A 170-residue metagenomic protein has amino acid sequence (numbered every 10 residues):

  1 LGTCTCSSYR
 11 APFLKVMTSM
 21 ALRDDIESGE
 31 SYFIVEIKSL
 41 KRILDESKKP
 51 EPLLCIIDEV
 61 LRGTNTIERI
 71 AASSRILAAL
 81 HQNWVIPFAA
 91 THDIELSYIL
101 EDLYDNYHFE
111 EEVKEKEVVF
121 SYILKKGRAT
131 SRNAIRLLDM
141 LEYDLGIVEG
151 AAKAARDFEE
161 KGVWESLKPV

Functional and structural regions predicted by a protein language model:
L1-V170: ATPase nucleotide-binding head domains, primarily ABC-like/P-loop NTPase cores
